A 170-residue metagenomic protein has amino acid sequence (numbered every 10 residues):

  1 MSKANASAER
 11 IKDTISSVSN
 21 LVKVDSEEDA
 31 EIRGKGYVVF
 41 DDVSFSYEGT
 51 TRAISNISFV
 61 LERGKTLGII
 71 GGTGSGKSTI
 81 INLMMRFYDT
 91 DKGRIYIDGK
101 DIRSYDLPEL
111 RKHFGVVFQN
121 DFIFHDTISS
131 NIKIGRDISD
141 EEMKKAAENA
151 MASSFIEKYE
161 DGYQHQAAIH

Functional and structural regions predicted by a protein language model:
M1-T14: Cytosolic ends of transmembrane helices, especially the final helix of ABC transmembrane type-1 domains
A8, V24-S26, D101-S104: A generic local structural motif
S16, E31-H170: ABC-type nucleotide-binding domain
N20-R33: Pre-NBD coupling/linker segments of ABC/ABC-like ATPases
